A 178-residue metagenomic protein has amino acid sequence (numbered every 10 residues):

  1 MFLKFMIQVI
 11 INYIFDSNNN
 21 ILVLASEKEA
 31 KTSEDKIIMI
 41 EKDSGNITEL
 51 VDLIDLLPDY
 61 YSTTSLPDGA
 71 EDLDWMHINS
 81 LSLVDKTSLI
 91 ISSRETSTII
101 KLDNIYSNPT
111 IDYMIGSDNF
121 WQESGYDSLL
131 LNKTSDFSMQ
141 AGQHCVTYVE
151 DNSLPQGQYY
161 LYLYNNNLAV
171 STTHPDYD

Functional and structural regions predicted by a protein language model:
M1, S33-N46, S97-I105, H174-D178: Beta-propeller blade signature
M1-M6, S44-D72, N108-S138: Surface-exposed loop and turn segments in beta-propeller and other repeat-based domains that flank or scaffold
M6-Y13, S65-S82, L129-S153: Signature of short aromatic-glycine-proline-rich micro-motifs recurring in repeat-based ectodomains
L22, S88-I91, Y160-Y164: Conserved beta-propeller blade signature
S26-K28, D52, R94, N166-L168: Short loop/turn segments immediately following the C-termini of beta-strands
E29-S33, D74, R94-E95, S138-Q140 (+1 more regions): Short, solvent-exposed loop/turn segments at conserved positions within beta-propeller repeat blades
D72-G116: Loop-centered beta-sheet repeat module
A141-D178: Loop/turn-rich, solvent-exposed surfaces of beta-rich toroidal or solenoidal domains
